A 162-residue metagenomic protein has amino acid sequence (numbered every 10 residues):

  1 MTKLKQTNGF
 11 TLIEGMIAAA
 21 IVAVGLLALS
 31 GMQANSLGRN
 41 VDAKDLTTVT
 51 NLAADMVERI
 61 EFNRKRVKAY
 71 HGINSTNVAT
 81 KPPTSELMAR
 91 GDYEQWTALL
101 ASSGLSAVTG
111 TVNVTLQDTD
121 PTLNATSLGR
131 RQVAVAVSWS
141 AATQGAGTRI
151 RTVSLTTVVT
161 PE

Functional and structural regions predicted by a protein language model:
M1-F10, E162: N-terminal leader/signal peptides at the extreme start of proteins
L4-Q6, A34, V133: Intrinsic disorder/low-complexity segments enriched in polar/small residues
N8-I21: N-terminal signal-anchor/signal peptide hydrophobic helix marking the start of the first transmembrane segment
T11, N35, T47: Active-site phosphate/pyrophosphate-handling residues
I21-A43: C-terminal juxtamembrane segment of a hydrophobic transmembrane alpha-helix
G38-E162: Flexible, low-complexity segments enriched in proline/glycine/serine and punctuated by aromatic residues
